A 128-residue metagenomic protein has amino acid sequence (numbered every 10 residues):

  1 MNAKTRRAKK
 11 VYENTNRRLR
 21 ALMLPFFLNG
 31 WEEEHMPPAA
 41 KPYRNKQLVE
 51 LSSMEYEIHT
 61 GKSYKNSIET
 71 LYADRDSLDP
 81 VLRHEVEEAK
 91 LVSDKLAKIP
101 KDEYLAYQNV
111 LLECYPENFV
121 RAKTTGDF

Functional and structural regions predicted by a protein language model:
N2-F128: A well-structured
